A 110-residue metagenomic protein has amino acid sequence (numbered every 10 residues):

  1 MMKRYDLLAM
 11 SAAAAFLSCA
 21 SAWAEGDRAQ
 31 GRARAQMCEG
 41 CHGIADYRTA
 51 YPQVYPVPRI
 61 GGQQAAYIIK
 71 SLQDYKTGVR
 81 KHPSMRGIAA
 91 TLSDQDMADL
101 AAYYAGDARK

Functional and structural regions predicted by a protein language model:
M2-M10: Bacterial N-terminal signal peptides that target proteins for export
M10-L17: Hydrophobic helical h-region of N-terminal Sec-dependent signal peptides in bacterial secretory/periplasmic proteins
C19-S21: N-terminal signal peptide c-region/cleavage motif recognized by signal peptidases
E25-T49: Sequence/structural segment immediately N-terminal to covalent heme-attachment motifs in c-type and related
A50-R59, D74-A108: Axial heme c-ligation environment in periplasmic c-type cytochrome domains
